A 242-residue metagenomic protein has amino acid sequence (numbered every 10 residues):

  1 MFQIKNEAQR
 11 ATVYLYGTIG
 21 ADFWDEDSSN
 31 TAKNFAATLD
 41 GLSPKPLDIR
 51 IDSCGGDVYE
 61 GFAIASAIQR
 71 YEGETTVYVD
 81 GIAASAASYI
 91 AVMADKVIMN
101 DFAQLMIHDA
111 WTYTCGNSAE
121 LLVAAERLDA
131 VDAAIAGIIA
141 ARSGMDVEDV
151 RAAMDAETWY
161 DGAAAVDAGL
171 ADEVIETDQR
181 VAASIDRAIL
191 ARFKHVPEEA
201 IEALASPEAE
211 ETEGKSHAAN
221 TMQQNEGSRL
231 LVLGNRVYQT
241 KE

Functional and structural regions predicted by a protein language model:
M1-Y78, I82-A86, A94-E242: N-terminal organellar transit peptides
